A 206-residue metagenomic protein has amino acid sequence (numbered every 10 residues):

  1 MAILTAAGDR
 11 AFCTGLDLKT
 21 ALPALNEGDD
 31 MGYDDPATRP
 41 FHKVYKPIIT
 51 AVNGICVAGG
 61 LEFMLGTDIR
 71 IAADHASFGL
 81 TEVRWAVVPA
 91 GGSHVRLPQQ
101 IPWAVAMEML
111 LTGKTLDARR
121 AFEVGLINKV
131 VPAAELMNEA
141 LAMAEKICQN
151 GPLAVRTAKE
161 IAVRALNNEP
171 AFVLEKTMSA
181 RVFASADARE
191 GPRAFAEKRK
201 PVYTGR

Functional and structural regions predicted by a protein language model:
A6-K43, C56, R84-A86, N167 (+1 more regions): Glycine- (often His-adjacent) and acidic-residue-rich active-site loop that binds/positions the CoA thioester
G15, D34-D35, A58, G91 (+3 more regions): Glycine-rich phosphate-binding loop at the start of an alpha helix
A37-Y45, A51, V57-L111, V124 (+2 more regions): CoA-thioester-processing core
I71-A76, A118, I127-L174, A180-R181 (+2 more regions): C-terminal long alpha-helix characteristic of the crotonase
M109-G113, A158-I161, F195: Short alpha-helical scaffolding segments that buttress acidic/His motifs in well-ordered protein cores
K114-R120: Acidic, divalent-metal-coordinating active-site segment for phosphoryl/phosphodiester hydrolysis, typified by short
A184-A188, A194-R199: Interdomain hinge/lid region at the active-site interface of Rossmann-like NAD(P)-dependent oxidoreductases
